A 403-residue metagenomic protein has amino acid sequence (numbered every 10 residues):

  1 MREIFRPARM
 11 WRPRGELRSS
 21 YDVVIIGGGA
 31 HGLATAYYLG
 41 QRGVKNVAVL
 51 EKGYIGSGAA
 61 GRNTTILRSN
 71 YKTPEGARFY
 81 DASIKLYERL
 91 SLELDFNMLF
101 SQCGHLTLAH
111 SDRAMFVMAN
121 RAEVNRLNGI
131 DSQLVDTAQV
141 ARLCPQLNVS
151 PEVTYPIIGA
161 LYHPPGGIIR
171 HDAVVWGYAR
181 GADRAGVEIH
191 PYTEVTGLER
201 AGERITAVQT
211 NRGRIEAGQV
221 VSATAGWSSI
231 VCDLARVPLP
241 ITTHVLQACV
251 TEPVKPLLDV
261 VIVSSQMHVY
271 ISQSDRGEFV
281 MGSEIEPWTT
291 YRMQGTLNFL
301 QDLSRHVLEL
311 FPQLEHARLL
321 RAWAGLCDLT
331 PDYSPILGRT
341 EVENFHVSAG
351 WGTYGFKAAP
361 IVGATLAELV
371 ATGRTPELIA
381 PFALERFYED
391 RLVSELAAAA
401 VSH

Functional and structural regions predicted by a protein language model:
M1-I4, E88-R89, S101, H110-A185 (+3 more regions): Flavin (FAD/FMN) cofactor-binding and adjacent substrate-gating region of FAD-dependent oxidoreductase domains
M1-V23, Q41-V44: Extreme N-terminal leader/targeting segments of oxidoreductases
R18-Y21, Q209-Q219: Core beta-strand elements of the Rossmann-like FAD/NAD(P) dinucleotide-binding domain in flavoenzyme oxidoreductases
G28-G29, K52: Glycine-rich Rossmann-fold phosphate-binding loop(s) that bind the pyrophosphate of adenine dinucleotide cofactors
Y37-Q41, L67, R89, F96-G104 (+4 more regions): Active-site substrate-recognition segment that forms the wall of the catalytic cavity or substrate channel
G40-A60: Glycine-rich FAD pyrophosphate-binding loop
T64-Q146, H268-V269, N298, H306-L308: Dinucleotide-binding Rossmann-like beta1-alpha1 core, especially the glycine-rich loop that anchors the ADP
E309-H403: C-terminal catalytic lobe of FAD-dependent flavoproteins
